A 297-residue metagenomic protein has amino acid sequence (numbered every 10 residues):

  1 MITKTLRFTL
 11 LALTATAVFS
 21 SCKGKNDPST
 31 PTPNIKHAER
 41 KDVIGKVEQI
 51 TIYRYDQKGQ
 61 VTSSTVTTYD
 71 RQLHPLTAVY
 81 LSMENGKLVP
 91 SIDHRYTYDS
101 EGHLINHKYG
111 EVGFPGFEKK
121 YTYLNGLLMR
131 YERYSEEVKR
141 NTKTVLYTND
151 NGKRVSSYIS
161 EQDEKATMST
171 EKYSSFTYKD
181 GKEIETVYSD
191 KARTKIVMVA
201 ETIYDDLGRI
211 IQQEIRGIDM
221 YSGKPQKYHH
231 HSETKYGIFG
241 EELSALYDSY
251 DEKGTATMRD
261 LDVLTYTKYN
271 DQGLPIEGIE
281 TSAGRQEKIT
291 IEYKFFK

Functional and structural regions predicted by a protein language model:
M1-T9: Bacterial N-terminal signal peptides that target proteins for export
A12-T16: Alpha-helical transmembrane segments
V18-S21: C-terminal motif of bacterial Sec signal peptides marking the signal peptidase cleavage site
G24-K297: Buried hydrophobic residues that stabilize the cores of well-folded domains
